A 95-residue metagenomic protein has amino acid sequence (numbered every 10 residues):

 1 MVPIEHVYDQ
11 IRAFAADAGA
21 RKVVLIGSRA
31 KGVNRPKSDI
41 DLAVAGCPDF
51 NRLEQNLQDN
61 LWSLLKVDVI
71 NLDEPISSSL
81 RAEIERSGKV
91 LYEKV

Functional and structural regions predicted by a protein language model:
M1-K22, A30-P36, A45-V95: Catalytic core of pol beta-like nucleotidyltransferases
D41-A43: Short, well-ordered beta-strand segments
